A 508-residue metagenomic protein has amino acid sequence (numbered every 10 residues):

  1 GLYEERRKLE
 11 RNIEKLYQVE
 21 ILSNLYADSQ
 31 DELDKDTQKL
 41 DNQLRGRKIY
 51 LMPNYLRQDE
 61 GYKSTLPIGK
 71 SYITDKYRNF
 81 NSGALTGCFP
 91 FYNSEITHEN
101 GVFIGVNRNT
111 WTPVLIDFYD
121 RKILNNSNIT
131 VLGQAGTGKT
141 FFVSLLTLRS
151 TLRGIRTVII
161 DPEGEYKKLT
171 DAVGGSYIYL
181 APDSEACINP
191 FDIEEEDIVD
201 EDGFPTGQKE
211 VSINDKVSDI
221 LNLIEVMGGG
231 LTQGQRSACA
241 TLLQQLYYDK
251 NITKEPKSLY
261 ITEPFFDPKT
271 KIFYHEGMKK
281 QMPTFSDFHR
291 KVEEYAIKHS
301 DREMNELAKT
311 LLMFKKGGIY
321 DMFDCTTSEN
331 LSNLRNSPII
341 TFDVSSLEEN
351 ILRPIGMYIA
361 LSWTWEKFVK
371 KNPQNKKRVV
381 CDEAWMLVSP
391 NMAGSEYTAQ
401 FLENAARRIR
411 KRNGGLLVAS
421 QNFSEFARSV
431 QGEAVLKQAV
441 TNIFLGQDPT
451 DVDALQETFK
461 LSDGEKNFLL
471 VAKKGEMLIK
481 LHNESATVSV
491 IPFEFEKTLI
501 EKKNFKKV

Functional and structural regions predicted by a protein language model:
G1, R57-F91, A135-G136, F426-V508: C-terminal regions of RecA-like/P-loop NTPase motor modules
G1-F91: Extended, folded cores of ATP/NTP-driven motor/assembly subunits in large transport and secretion machines
I49-Y50, E60-V114, D120, P162-G175 (+5 more regions): P-loop NTPase motor domains
V131: Hydrophobic anchor at the beta1->P-loop junction of P-loop NTPases
K139: Conserved lysine of the Walker
F142: Hydrophobic positions on the alpha1 helix immediately C-terminal to the Walker A/P-loop
R149-V158, V173: Post-Walker A helix-loop "phosphate-sensing" segment adjacent to the P-loop in P-loop NTPases
S420: H-loop/switch region of ABC-family ATPase nucleotide-binding domains
